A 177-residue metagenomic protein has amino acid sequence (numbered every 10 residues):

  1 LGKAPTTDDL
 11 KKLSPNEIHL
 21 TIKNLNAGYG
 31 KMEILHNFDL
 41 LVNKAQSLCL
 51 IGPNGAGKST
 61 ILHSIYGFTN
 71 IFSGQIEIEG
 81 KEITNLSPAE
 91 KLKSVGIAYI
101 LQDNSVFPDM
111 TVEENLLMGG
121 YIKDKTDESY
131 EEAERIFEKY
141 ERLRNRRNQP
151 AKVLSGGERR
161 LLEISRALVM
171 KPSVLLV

Functional and structural regions predicted by a protein language model:
G30, M110-E131, K139-E141: ABC-type ATPase nucleotide-binding domains, specifically the catalytic core motifs of the NBD
I51-P53: The feature captures the beta-strand-to-loop junction immediately N-terminal to the Walker
Y66: Helix-to-loop junction immediately C-terminal to a conserved catalytic motif
G74-E82, K93-S94, E128-A133, E138: Conserved ABC transporter NBD signature motif
P150-L154: Conserved ABC ATPase signature
K171: Conserved catalytic motifs of ABC-family nucleotide-binding domains
